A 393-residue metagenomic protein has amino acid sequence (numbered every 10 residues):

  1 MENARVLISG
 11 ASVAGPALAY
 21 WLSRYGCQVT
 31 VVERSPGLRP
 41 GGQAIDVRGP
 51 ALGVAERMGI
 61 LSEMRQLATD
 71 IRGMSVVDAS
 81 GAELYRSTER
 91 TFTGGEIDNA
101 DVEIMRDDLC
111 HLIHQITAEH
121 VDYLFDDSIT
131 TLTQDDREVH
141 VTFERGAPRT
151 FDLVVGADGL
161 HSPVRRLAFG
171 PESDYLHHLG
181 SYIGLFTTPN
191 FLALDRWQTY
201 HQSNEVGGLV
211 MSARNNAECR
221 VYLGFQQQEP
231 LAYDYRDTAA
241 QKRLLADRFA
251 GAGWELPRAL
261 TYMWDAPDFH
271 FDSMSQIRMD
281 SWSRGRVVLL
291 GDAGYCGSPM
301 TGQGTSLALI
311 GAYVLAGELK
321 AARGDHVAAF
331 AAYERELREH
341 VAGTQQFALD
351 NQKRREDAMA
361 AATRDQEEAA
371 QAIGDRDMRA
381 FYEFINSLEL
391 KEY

Functional and structural regions predicted by a protein language model:
M1-V6, S23-Y25, R48-L185, Q228-A246 (+2 more regions): Conserved N-terminal helical subregion
V6-P36, V155-G156, L244-L245, P267-R355 (+1 more regions): Conserved mid-domain beta->alpha element of the FAD-binding
L7, T30, D122, R220-Y222: A structural signal for isolated positions on well-ordered beta-strands in alpha/beta enzyme cores
G42, M58-G59, A68, S87-T88 (+4 more regions): Short, flexible helix/strand-to-coil boundary loops that buttress conserved ligand/catalytic motifs in alpha/beta
S162, I183-L185, V206-L209, G294-Y295: Histidine-centered metal-chelating micro-motifs
F186, R196-L231, F249-G251: Active-site substrate-recognition segment that forms the wall of the catalytic cavity or substrate channel
N190, R214-N216, Q226-T301: FAD/FMN-dependent oxidoreductases across multiple families
Q366-Y393: Tryptophan-rich aromatic "cage" segments
